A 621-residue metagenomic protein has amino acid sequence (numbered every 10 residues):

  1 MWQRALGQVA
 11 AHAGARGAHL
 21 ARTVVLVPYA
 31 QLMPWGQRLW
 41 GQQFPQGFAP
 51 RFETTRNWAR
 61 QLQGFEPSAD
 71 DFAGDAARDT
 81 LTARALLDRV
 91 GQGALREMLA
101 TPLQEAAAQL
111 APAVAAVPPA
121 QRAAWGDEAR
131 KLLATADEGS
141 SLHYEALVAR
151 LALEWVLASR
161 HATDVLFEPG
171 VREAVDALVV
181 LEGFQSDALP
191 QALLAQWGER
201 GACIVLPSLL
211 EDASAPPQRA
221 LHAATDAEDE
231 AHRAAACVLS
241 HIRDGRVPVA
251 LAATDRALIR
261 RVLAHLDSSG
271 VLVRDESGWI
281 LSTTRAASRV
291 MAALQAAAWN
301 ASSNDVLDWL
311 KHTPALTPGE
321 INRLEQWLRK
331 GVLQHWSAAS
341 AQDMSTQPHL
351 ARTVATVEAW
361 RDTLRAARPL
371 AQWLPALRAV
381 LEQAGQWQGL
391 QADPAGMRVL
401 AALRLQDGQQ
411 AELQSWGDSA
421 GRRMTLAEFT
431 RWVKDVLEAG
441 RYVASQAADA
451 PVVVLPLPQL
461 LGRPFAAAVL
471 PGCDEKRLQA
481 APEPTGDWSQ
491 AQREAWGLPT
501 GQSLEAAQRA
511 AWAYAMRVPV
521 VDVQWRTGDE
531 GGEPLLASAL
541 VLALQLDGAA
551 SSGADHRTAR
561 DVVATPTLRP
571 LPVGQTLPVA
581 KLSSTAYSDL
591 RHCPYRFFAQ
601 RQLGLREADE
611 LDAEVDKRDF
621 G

Functional and structural regions predicted by a protein language model:
M1-A59, Q63-D71, L194-R200, P207-G621: Anion-coordinating catalytic cores for phosphoryl-, nucleotidyl-, and glycosidic chemistry
V27-E173, A188, G319-P348: Basic/charged alpha-beta structural segments of nucleotide/phosphate-handling enzymes
W155-T163, L178, A468, V521: Short, well-ordered beta-strand core segments
L166-L210, L377: Extended, H/D-rich, highly charged conserved domains that either
